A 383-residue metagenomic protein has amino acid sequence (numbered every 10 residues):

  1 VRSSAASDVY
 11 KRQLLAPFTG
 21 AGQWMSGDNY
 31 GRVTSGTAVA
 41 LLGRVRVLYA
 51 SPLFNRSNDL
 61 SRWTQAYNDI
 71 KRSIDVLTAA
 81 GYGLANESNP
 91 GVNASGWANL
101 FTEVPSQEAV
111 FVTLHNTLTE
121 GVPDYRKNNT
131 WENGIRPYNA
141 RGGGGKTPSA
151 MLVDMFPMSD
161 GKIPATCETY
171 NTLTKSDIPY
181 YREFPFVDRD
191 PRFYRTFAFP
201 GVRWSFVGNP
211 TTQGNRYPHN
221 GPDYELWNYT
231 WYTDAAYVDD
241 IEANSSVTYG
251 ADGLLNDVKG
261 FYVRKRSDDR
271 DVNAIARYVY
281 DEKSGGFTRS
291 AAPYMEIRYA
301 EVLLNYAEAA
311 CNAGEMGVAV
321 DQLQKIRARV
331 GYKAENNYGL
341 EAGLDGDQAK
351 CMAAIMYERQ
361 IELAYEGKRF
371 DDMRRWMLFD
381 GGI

Functional and structural regions predicted by a protein language model:
V1-G144, D160-I383: Acidic/polar-rich alpha-helix caps and helix-coil junctions
G145-S159: Extended substrate-binding grooves/exosites of carbohydrate-active enzymes
